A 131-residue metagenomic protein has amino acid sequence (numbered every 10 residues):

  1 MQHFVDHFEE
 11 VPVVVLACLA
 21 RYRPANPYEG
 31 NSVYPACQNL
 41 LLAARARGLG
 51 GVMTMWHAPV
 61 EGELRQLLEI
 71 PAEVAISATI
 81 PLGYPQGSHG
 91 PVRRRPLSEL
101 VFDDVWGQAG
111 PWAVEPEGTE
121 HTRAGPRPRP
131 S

Functional and structural regions predicted by a protein language model:
M1-V33: Glycine/small-residue-rich phosphate/adenosyl-binding loop
P12-L16, G50-G51, A78: Structural motif
R21-Y22, H57-E61, Q86: Acidic, glycine-rich active-site loops and adjacent beta-strand->loop/helix elements that engage anionic groups
P27-E29, L49-G62: GST superfamily/GST-like fold recognition
L42-A46: Short hydrophobic alpha-helices that are characteristic scaffold elements of the AMP-binding
R65-S77: Short, electropositive alpha-helical surface patch
S77-S131: C-terminal helix-cap and adjacent tail motif
